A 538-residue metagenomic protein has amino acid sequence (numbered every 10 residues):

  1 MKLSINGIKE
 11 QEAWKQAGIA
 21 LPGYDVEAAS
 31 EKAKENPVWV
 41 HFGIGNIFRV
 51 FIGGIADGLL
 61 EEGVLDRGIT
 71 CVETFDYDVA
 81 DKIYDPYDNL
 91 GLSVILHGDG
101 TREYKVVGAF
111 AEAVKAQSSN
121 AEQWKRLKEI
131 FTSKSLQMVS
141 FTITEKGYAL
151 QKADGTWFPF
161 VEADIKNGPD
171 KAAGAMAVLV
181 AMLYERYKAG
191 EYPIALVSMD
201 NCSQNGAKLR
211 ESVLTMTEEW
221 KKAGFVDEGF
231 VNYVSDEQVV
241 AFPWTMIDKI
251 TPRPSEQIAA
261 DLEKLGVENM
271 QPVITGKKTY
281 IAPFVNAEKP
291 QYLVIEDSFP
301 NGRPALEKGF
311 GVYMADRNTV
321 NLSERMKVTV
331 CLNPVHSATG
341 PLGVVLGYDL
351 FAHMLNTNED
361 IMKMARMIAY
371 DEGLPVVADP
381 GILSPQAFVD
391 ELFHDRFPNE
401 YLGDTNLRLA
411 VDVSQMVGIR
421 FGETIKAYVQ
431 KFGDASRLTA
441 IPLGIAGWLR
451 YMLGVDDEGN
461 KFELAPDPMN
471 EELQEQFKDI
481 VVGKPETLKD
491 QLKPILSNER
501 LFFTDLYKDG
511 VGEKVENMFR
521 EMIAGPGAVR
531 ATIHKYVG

Functional and structural regions predicted by a protein language model:
M1-G538: Substrate/ligand-engaging "lid" and interaction regions
